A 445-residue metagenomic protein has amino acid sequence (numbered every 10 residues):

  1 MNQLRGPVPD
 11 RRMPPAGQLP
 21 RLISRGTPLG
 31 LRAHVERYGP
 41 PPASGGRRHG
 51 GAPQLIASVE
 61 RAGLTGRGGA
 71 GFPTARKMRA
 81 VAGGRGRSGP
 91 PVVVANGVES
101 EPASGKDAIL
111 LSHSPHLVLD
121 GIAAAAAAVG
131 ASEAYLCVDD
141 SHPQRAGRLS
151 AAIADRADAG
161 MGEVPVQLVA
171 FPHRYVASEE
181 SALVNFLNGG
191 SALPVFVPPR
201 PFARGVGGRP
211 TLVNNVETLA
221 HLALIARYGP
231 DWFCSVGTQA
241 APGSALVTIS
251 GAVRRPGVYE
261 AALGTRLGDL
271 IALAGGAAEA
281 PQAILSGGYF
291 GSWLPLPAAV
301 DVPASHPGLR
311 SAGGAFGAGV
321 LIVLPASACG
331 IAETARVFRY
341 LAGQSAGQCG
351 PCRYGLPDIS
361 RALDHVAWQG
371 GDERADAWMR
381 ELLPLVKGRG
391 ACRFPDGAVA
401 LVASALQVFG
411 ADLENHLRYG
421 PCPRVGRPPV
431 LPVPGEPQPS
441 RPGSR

Functional and structural regions predicted by a protein language model:
N2-I56: Cofactor-/ligand-binding subdomain signature composed of acidic, glycine-rich, tryptophan-containing flexible loops
A43-S58, R85, G89-P91, G97 (+7 more regions): Ferredoxin-type iron-sulfur electron-transfer modules in oxidoreductases and energy-metabolism complexes
E60-V81, H173-N185, A342-Y354, G390-V402: Conserved phosphate/anionic-ligand binding catalytic regions in large, soluble enzymes, centered on
G69-R87, A108, S112-H113, R227-D231: Conserved alpha/beta core surface patches that mediate binding of polyanionic ligands
A70, A75-M78, S104-D107, A146-A151 (+8 more regions): Short acidic, glycine/serine/threonine-rich loops at helix termini
S114-A128: Histidine-anchored nucleotide/phosphate-binding helix
H142, A146-L263, A274-A278: Hydrophobic alpha-helical positions that pack around
P143, G251-A252, G276, Q282-A304: Short acidic beta-strand-loop surface patches of small beta-rich interaction domains
